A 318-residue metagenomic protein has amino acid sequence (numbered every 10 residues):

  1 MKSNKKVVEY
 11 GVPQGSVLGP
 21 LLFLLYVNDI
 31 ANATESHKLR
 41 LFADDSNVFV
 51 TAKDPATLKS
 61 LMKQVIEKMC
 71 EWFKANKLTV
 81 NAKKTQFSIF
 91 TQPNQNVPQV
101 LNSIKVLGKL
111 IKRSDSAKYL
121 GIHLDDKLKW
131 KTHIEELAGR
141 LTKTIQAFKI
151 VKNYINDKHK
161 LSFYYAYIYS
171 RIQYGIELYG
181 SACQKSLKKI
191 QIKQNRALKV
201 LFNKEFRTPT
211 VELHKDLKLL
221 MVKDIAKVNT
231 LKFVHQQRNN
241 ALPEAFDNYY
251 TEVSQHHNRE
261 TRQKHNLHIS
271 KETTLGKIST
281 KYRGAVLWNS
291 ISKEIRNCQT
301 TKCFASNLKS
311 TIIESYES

Functional and structural regions predicted by a protein language model:
M1-L22, F49-P55, I104, R113 (+5 more regions): Short, conserved non-catalytic motifs in the polymerase core
N4, P20-F49: Active-site palm subdomain of RNA-directed nucleic acid polymerases
Y10-P20, D54-S60, T79, L128-L137 (+5 more regions): Conserved, non-catalytic sequence blocks in retroelement Pol enzymes and Pol-derived host proteins
G15, I30, D44-S46, M69 (+10 more regions): Mobile genetic element proteins and their domesticated derivatives, centered on retroelements and DNA transposons
N47-C70: Catalytic palm subdomain of template-directed nucleic-acid polymerases, centered on the conserved carboxylate motif
Q64, T79-D115: Short, conserved micro-motifs composed of acidic
K109-E177: Basic, alpha-helical interaction scaffolds
K185-S318: Short linear motifs embedded in intrinsically disordered, charge-biased segments
